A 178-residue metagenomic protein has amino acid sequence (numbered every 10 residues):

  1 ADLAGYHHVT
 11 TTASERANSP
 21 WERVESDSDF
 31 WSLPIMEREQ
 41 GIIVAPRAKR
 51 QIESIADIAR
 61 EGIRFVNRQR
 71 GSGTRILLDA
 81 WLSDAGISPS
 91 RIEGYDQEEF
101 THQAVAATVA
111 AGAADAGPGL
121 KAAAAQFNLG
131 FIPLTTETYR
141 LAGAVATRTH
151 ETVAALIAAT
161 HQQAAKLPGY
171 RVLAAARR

Functional and structural regions predicted by a protein language model:
A1, I58, L78, A106-A110: Hydrophobic residues within well-ordered alpha-helices
A1-Q51: N-terminal segment of the mature folded domain
H8-W21, A106-T135: A ligand-binding cleft/hinge motif common to bilobed small-molecule-binding domains
E25-D29, E53-I55, Q163-R178: N-terminal hydrophobic or amphipathic helices and topogenic motifs
E37-E39, G130-A158, Y170-R178: Periplasmic-binding protein-like
P46-E53, I87, A146-T152: Short helix-loop capping/hinge motifs at secondary-structure junctions, enriched in acidic/polar residues
A56, T74-Q97: Ligand-binding cleft/hinge of the Venus flytrap
A56-I76: Short loop->beta-strand "edge-of-pocket" segments that line small-molecule binding or catalytic clefts across diverse
